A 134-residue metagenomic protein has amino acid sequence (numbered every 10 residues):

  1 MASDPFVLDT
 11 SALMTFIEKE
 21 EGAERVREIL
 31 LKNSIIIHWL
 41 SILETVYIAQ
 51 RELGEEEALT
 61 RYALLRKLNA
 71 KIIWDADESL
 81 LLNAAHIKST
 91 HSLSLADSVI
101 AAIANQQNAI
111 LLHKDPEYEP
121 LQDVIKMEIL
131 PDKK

Functional and structural regions predicted by a protein language model:
M1-A2, A101-K134: Acidic, PIN/NYN-like endoribonuclease modules and their adjacent C-terminal/linker elements
M1-I37, R51-A63, K134: Short, well-structured N-terminal submotif of metal-dependent ribonuclease cores
L8-D9, I37-W39, L93-S94, D115 (+1 more regions): Histidine- and aromatic-rich ligand-binding microenvironments
K32-N33, K67-L68, Q107, V124: Structured helix-beta-strand junction loops
I48-R51, A70: Helix-loop "lid/cap" segments that line or gate small-molecule binding pockets
K71-K114: Active-site neighborhoods of divalent-metal-dependent phosphate/nucleic-acid chemistry enzymes
